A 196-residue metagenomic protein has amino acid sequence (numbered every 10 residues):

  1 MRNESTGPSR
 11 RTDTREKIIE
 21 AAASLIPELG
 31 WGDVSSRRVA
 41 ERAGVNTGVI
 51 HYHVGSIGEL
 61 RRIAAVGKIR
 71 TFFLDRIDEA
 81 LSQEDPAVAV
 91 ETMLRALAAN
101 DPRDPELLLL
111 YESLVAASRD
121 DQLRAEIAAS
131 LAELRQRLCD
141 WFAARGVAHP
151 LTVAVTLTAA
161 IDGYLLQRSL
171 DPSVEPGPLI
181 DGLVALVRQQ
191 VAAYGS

Functional and structural regions predicted by a protein language model:
M1-D13, S24, G195-S196: N-terminal intrinsically disordered/low-complexity leader segments
R11, A65, I69, R124-A132: Amphipathic, non-transmembrane alpha-helical scaffold segments
T14-K17, A21-E59, I63: Helix-turn-helix
G55-E59, L81-E84, D101-P102, S118 (+4 more regions): Residues in soluble alpha-helical coiled-coils and helical-bundle/repeat scaffolds
I63-V66, L74-L107, A154-L157, I180: Hydrophobic alpha-helical connector segments
L74-D78, P102-Y111, R119-R145, T152-V155 (+1 more regions): Amphipathic alpha-helical packing segments from all-alpha helical-bundle domains
L123-A128, A143-S196: Hydrophobic/aromatic-rich alpha-helical bundle segments in the mid-to-C-terminal region
